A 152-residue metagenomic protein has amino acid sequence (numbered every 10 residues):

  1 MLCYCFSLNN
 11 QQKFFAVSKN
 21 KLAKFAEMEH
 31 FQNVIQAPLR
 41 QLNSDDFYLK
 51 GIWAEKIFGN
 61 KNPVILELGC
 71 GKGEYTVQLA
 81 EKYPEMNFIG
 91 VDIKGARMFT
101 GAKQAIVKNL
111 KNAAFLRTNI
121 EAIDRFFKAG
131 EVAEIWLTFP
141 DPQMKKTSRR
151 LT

Functional and structural regions predicted by a protein language model:
F6-L66, E74-E81: S-adenosyl-L-methionine
L68, V91: Conserved beta-strand/loop positions that form the S-adenosyl-L-methionine
G71: Conserved glycine-rich SAM-binding loop
M86-I89: Short beta-strand element of Class I
K94: Conserved SAM/SAH-binding beta-strand->alpha-helix loop
R97: Conserved short alpha-helix immediately C-terminal to the canonical SAM/SAH-binding motif I of Rossmann-like
A102-A129: S-adenosyl-L-methionine
A133-T152: Mobile active-site "lid"/loop adjacent to the S-adenosyl-L-methionine
